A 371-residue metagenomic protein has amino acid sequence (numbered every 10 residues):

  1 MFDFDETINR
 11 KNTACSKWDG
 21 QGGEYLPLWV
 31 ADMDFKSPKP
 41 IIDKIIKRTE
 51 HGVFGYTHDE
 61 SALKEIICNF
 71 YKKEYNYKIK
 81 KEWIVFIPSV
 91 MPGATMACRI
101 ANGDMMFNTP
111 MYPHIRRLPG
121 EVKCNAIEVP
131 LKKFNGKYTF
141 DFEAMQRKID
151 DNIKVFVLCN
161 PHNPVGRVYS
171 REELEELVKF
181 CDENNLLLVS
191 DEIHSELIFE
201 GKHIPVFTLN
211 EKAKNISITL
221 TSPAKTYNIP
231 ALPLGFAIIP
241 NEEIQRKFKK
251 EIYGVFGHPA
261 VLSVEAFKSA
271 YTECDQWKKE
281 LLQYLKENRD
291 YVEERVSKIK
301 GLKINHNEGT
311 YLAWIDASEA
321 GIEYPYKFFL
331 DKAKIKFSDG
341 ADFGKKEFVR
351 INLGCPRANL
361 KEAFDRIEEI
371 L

Functional and structural regions predicted by a protein language model:
F2-S89, T272, L371: N-terminal small-domain helix-loop-helix segment of the aminotransferase-like
D43, E211-K286, E293-E294: Conserved core segment of the aminotransferase class I/II
F54-K179, E196-L197, G201-T208, D365: Conserved core of the PLP fold type I
K80-K81, H306-L312, G344-K346: Short Gly/Ser/Thr- and Asp/Glu-enriched loop/turn motifs at secondary-structure junctions
V122, E183-N184, A213, I299 (+1 more regions): Helix C-cap/helix->beta junction micro-motif
Q146-R147, Y324, F328-L371: PLP-dependent enzyme catalytic core of the Aspartate aminotransferase-like
K268, Y284-E293, I304-A317: Conserved glycine-rich beta-strand-loop-beta hairpin in the small C-terminal domain of fold type I
